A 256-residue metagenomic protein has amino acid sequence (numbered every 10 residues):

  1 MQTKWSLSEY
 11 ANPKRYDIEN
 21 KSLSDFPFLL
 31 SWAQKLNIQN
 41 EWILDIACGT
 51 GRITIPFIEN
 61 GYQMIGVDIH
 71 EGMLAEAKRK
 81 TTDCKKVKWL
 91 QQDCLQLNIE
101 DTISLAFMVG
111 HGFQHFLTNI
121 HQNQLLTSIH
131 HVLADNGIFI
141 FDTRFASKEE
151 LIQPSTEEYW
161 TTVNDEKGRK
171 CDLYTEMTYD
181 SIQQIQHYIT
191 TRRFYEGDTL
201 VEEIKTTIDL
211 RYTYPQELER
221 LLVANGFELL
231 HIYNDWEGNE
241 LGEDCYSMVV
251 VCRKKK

Functional and structural regions predicted by a protein language model:
M1-Q39: Conserved class I S-adenosyl-L-methionine
N40-G49: Conserved class I S-adenosyl-L-methionine
R52-Q96: Class I SAM-dependent methyltransferase SAM/SAH-binding core
L95-L105: A short acidic, Gly/Pro-enriched loop at the edge of an enzyme's catalytic core that lines a small-molecule cofactor
N123-D135: A short glycine-rich, Lys/Arg-flanked "PGG" loop and its adjoining helix->strand segment in the class I
N136-T143: Conserved beta-strand signature within the Rossmann-like core of class I S-adenosyl-L-methionine
T143-E219: SAM-dependent methyltransferase
D209-K256: C-terminal lobe and adjacent flexible extensions of AdoMet/dcAdoMet transferase-like proteins
